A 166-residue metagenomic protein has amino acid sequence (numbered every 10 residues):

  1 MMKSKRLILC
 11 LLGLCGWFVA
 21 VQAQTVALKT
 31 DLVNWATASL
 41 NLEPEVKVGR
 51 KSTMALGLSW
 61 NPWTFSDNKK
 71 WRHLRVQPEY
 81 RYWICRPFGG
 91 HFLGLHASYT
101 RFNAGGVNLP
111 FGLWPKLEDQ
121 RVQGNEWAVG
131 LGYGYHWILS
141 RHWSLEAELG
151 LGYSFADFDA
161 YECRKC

Functional and structural regions predicted by a protein language model:
M1-V26: Bacterial Sec-dependent N-terminal signal peptides
C10, C15, P44, C85 (+1 more regions): Generic recognition of cysteine residues
A23, E43, L109-P110, E162: Short, glycine/charged-enriched secondary-structure capping and boundary segments
T25-A38: Short N-terminal segments immediately surrounding and downstream of signal-peptide cleavage
A36, P62-T64, S154-F155: A short local loop/turn or secondary-structure capping micro-motif enriched for an aromatic residue
A38-N41, G130: Short, surface-exposed coil-to-beta transition loops
V46-A147: Gram-negative (and chloroplast) outer-membrane scaffold detector with strong preference for beta-barrel transmembrane
S140-C166: Predominantly the C-terminal beta-signal and adjacent terminal strand-loop region of outer-membrane beta-barrel
